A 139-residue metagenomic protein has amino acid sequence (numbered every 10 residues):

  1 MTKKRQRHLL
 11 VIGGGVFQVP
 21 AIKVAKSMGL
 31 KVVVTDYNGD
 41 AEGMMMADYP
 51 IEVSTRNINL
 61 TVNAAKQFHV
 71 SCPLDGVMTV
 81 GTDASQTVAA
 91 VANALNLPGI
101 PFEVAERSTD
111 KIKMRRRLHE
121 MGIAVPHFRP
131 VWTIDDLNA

Functional and structural regions predicted by a protein language model:
M1-V104, K113, D135: ATP-binding N-terminal substructure of ATP-dependent carboxylate-amine bond-forming enzymes
Y49-I51, E106, P126-P130: Structural signal for short hydrophobic segments within the conserved structured cores of catalytic domains across
D110-A139: Active-site nucleotide/adenylate-binding loops and adjacent lid/helix of ATP-dependent enzymes
